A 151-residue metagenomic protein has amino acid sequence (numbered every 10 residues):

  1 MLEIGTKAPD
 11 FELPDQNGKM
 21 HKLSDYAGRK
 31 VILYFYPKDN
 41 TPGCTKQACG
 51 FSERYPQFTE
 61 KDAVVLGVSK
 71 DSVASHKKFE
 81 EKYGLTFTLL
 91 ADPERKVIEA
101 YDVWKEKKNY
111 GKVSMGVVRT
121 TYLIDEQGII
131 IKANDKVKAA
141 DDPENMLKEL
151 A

Functional and structural regions predicted by a protein language model:
M1-A151: Chalcogenol-based redox active-site neighborhoods
